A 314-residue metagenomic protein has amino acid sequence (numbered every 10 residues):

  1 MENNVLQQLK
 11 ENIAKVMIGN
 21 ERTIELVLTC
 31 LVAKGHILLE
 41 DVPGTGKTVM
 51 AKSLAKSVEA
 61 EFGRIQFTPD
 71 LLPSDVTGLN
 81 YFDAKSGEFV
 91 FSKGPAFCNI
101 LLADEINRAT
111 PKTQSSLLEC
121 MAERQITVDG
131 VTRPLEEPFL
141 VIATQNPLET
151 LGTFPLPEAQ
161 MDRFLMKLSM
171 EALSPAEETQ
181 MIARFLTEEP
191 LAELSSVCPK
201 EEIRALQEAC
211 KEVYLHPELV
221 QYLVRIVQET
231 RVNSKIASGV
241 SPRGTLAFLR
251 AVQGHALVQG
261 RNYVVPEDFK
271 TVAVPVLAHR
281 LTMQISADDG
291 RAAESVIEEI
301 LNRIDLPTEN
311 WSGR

Functional and structural regions predicted by a protein language model:
N3-T45, V224: Pre-Walker A (pre-P-loop) alpha-helix and adjacent loop at the N terminus of AAA/AAA+ ATPase modules, a conserved
E25-T29, F82-L102: Conserved alpha-helical scaffold flanking the Walker A/P-loop in AAA+ ATPase domains
L31-T68: Walker A/P-loop
D41, D104-E105, S116: Walker B catalytic acidic pair
V42, V76, T144: P-loop (Walker A) phosphate-binding loop of NTP-binding proteins
S57-K85: AAA+/P-loop NTPase substrate/partner-engagement loops
D83-E88, A109, M121-C198, I203-V213 (+1 more regions): Canonical AAA+ ATPase core
V232-R314: C-terminal engagement/docking regions of AAA+ P-loop ATPases
